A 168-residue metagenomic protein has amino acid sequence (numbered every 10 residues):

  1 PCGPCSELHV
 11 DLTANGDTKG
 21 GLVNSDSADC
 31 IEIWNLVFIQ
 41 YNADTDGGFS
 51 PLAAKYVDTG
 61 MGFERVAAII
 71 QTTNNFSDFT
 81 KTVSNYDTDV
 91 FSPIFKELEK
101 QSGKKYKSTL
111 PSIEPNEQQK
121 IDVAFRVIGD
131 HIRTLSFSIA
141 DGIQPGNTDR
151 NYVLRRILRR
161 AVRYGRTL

Functional and structural regions predicted by a protein language model:
P1-L168: Structured aminoacyl-transfer and RNA-binding surfaces used for tRNA recognition/handling in the translation apparatus
